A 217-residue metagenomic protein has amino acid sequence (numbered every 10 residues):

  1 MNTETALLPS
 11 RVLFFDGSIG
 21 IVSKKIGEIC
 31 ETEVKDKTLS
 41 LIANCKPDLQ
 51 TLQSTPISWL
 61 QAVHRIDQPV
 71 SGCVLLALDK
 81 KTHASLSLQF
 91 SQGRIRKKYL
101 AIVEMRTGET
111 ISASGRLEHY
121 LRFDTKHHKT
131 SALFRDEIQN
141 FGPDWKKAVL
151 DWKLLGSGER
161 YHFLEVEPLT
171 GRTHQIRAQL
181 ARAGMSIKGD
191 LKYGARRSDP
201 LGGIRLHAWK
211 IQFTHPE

Functional and structural regions predicted by a protein language model:
M1-E217: RNA pseudouridine synthases
